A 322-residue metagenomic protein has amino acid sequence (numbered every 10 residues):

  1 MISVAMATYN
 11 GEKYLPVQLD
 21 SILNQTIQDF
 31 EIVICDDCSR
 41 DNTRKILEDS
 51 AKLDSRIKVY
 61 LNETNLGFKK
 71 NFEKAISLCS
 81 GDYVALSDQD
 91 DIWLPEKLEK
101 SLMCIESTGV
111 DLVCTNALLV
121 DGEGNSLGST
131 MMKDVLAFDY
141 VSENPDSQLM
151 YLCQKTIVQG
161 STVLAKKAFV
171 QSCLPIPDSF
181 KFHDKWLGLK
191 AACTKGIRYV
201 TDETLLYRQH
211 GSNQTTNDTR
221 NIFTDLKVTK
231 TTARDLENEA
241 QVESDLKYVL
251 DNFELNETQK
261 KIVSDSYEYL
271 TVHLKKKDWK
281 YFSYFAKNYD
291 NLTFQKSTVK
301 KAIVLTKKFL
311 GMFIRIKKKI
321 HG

Functional and structural regions predicted by a protein language model:
M1-I222: Nucleotide-sugar donor-binding/catalytic module of glycosyltransferases that assemble extracellular/cell-envelope
L152, F180-K181, L206-G322: C-terminal subregions of glycosyltransferases and related glycan-biosynthesis enzymes
